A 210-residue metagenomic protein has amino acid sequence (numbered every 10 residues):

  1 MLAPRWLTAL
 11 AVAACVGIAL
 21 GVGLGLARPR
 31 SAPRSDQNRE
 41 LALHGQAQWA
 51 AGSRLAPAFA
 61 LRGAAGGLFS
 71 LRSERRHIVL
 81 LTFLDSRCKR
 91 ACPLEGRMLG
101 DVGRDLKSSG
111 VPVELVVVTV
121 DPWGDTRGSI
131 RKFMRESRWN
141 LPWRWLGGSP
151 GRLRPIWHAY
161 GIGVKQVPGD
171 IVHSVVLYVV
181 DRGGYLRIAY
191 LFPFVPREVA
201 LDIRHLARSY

Functional and structural regions predicted by a protein language model:
M1-A58, S209-Y210: N-terminal targeting signals for export/organelle localization
R54-A56, H77-I78, V172-S174: Short, small/polar residue-rich loop motifs at catalytic or cofactor-binding pockets
F59-L80, G103-L106: A short beta-strand-turn-helix
L71-L99: Short active-site neighborhood of thiol/selenol oxidoreductases, capturing the structured segment around
L80-L81, L115, L177: Hydrophobic beta-strand anchors of alpha/beta hydrolase catalytic cores
L94-I156: Structural microenvironment flanking redox-active thiols in thiol-disulfide oxidoreductases
P142-W143, R154, H158-Y178: Structural micro-motif
V167-Y210: Thiol-/selenol-based redox modules, centered on thioredoxin-like and closely related oxidoreductase domains
